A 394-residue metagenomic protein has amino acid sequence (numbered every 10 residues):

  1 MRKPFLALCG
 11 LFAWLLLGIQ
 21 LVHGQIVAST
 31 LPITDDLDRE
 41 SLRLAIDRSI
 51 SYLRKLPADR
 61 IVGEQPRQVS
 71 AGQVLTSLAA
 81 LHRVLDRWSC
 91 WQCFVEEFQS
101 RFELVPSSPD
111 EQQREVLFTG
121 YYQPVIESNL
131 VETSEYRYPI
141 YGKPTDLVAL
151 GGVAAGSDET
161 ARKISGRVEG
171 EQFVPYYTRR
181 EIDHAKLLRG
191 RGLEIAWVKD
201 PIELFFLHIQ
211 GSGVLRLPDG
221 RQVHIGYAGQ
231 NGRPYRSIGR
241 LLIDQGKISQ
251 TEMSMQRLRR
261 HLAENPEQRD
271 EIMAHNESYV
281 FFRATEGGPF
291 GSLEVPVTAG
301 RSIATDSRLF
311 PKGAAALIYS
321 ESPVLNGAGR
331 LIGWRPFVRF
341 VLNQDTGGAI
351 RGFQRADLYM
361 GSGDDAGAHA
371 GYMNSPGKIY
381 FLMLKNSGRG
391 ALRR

Functional and structural regions predicted by a protein language model:
M1-C9: Bacterial N-terminal signal peptides that target proteins for export
R2, R54-P57, E321-V324: Short amphipathic alpha-helical segments with coiled-coil-like heptad repeat character
C9-Q20: Bacterial N-terminal signal peptides
I19-L21, R43, T119, F310 (+1 more regions): A generic alpha-helix preference that emphasizes hydrophobic side chains
H23-A28, A391-R394: Compositionally biased, proline/threonine/alanine/serine-rich low-complexity intrinsically disordered stretches
I26-V295: Secretory/export targeting leaders with adjacent low-complexity proregions
D35, S41, T285-R394: C-terminal soluble interaction/assembly domains
